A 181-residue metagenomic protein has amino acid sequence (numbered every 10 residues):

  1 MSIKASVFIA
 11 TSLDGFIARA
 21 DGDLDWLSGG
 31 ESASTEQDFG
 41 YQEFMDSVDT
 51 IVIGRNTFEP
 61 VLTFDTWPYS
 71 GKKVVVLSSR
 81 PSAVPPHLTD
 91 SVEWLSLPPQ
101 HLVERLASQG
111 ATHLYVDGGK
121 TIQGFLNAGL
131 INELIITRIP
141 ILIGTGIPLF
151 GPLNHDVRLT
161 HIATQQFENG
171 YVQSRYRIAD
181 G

Functional and structural regions predicted by a protein language model:
M1-G181: Enzymes that bind and transform nitrogen-containing heteroaromatic metabolites
